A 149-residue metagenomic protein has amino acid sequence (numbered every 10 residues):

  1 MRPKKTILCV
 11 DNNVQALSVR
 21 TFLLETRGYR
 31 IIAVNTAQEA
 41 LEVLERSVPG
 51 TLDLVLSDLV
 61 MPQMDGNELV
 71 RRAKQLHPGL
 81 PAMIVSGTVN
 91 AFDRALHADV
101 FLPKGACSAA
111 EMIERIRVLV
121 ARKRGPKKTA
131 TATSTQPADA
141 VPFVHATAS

Functional and structural regions predicted by a protein language model:
P3-Q15, R20-L24, V55: Conserved acidic segment of CheY-like receiver
A33-L54: Acidic, metal-coordinating helix/loop segments flanking the phosphotransfer/catalytic sites of two-component signaling
D58: Active-site residues of response regulator receiver
M61: Receiver (REC) domain active-site loop signature in two-component systems and cognate sites in sensor histidine kinases
G105-V120, R124, K128-T129: C-terminal output helix
A121-S149: CheY-like receiver
